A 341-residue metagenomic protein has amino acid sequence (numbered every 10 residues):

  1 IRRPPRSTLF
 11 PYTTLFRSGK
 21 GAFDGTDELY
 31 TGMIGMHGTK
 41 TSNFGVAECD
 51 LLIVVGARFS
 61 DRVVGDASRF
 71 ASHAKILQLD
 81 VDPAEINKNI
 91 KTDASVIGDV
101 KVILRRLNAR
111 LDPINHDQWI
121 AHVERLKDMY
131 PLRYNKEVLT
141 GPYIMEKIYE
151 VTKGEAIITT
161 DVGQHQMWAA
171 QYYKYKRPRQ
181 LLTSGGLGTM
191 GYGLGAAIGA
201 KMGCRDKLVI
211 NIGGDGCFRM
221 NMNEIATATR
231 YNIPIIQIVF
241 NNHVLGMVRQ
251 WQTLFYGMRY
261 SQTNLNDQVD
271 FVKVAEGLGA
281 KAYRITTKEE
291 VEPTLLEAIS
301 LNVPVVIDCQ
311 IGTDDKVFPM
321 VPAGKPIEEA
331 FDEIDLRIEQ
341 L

Functional and structural regions predicted by a protein language model:
I1-L15: Short, small-residue-biased leader/transition segments that mark boundaries at the very start of proteins
K20-H122, L295: Glycine-rich, acidic loop regions that bind phosphate or pyrophosphate groups
T31-M33, H37-G38, I86-T92, R179-T183 (+4 more regions): Short beta-alpha connecting loops at secondary-structure transitions that line or flank enzyme active sites
K40-S60, M167-L245: Thiamine diphosphate
E48, I103, A109, T253-T294: Conserved thiamine diphosphate
V63, K288, P293-L341: Glycine/aspartate-rich loop-and-adjacent alpha/beta segment that forms the canonical ThDP
V64-P83, P178-R179, P319-D335: A short, gly/pro- and small-residue-rich
E124-A200: Active-site diphosphate/adenylate-binding microenvironment
